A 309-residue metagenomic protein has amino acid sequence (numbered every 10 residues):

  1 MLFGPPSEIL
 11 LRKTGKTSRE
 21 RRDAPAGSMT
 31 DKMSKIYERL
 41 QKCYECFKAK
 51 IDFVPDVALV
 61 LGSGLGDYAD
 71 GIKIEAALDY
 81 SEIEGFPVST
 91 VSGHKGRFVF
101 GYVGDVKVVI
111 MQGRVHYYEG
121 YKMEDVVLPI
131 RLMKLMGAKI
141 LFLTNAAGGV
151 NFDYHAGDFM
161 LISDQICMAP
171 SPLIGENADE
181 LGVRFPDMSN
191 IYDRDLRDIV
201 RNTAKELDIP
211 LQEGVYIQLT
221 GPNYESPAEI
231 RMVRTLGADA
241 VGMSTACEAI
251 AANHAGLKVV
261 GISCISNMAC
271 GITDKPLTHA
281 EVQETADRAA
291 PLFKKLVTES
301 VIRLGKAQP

Functional and structural regions predicted by a protein language model:
I9, S18-M29: Short, low-complexity intrinsically disordered segments enriched in A/P/G/S/L with frequent Arg, especially at protein
T30-M188: Metabolite-binding pocket within alpha/beta catalytic cores that recognizes anionic/polar moieties
C46, K50, D195, I199-P210 (+1 more regions): Generic non-transmembrane alpha-helical segments
K134-L135, R234, N253: Non-catalytic positions within long, well-ordered alpha-helices that form the structural scaffold/packing of enzyme
A178-L219: Metal-dependent peptidase/peptidase-like ectodomains
E206-D239: Active-site/ligand-binding-proximal alpha/beta "capping" segment
M243-E281: Zn-dependent metallopeptidase/amidohydrolase metal-coordination segment
C270-P309: His/Asp/Glu-rich mid-to-C-terminal helical/loop segments that flank catalytic regions of hydrolases
